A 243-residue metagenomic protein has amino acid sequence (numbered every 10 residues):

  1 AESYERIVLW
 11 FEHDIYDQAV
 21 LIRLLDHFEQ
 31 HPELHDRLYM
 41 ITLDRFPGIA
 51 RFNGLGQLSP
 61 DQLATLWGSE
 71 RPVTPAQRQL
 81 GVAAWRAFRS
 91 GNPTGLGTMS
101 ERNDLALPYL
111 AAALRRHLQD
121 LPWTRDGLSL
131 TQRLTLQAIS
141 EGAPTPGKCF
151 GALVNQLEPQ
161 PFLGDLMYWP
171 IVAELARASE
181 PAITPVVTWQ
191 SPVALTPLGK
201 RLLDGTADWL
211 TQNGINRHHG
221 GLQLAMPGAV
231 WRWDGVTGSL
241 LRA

Functional and structural regions predicted by a protein language model:
A1-Q30: Long, hydrophobic/aromatic-enriched structural stretches that serve as scaffold segments
D17-L25, I49-G54, F162: A short acidic (Asp/Glu
M40-T65: Short, conserved secondary-structure transition motifs
P60-S140: A conserved mid-domain beta-alpha-beta active-site/ligand-binding segment of alpha/beta enzyme cores
L134-G142, A152, I171: Short amphipathic alpha-helical elements of helix-turn-helix/winged-helix folds
G142-V154, G164: Short acidic, hydrophobic short linear motifs in intrinsically disordered regions
N155-W169: Short, positively charged loop/turn segments that connect secondary-structure elements
L166-W169, P181-A243: Accessory beta->alpha helical hairpin/"wing" motif in late/C-terminal subdomains of nucleic-acid enzymes
